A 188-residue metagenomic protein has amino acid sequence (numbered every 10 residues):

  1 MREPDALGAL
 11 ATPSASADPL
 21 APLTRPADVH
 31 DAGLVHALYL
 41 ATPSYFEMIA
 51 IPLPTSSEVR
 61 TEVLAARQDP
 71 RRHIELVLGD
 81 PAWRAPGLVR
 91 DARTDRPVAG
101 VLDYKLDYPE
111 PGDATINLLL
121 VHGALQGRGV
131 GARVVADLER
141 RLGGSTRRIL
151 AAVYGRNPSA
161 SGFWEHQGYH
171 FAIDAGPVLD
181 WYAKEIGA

Functional and structural regions predicted by a protein language model:
R2-P13, D18-P22, P26-Q126, V135-D137 (+2 more regions): Acetyl-CoA-dependent GNAT
L102-D103, L150, A183: Residues embedded in well-ordered beta-strands within globular domains across many folds
G123-Q126, L150-S161, P177-L179: Conserved beta-strand-loop-alpha-helix junction that forms the acyl-donor binding cleft
G129: Glycine-rich phosphate-binding loop
A132, G155-I173: Conserved active-site alpha-helix within GNAT-family acetyltransferase domains
V135, L142-Y154: Conserved GNAT acetyl-CoA-binding A-motif
A175-E185: Active-site/acyl-donor-binding loops of N-acyltransferases
